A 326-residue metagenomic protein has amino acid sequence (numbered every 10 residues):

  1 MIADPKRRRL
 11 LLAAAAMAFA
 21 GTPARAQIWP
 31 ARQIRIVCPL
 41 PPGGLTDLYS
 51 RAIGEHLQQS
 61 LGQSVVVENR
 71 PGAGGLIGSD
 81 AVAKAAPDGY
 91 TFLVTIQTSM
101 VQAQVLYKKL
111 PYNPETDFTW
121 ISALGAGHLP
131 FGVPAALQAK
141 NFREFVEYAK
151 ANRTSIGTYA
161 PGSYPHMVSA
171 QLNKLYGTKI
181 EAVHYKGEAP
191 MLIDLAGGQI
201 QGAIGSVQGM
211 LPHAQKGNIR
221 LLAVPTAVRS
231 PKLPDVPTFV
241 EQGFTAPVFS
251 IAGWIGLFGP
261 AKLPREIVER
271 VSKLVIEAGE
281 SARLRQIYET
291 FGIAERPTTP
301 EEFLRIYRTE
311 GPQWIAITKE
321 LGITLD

Functional and structural regions predicted by a protein language model:
I2-R9: Bacterial N-terminal signal peptides that target proteins for export
R9-A26: N-terminal export signals
A26-T116, T154, P161, P165 (+5 more regions): N-terminal (or domain-start) structured segment
A31-Q33, K174, R265-D326: An extracytoplasmic/periplasmic, membrane-proximal ligand-sensing/linker region
L45, Y49, I53, G78 (+10 more regions): Hydrophobic alpha-helical segments typical of transmembrane helices and their membrane-interface/capping positions
K84-Y90, V105-P190, F239-E241, W254-I287: Hinge/capping helix and adjacent helix->loop/strand transition within the periplasmic-binding protein
Q97-T98, A126, A136, V207-Q208 (+1 more regions): Solvent-exposed coil/turn segments that connect beta secondary-structure elements in extracytoplasmic/periplasmic
M210-E280, P312: C-terminal lobe and pocket-closing loops of periplasmic/extracytoplasmic Venus-flytrap solute-binding proteins
